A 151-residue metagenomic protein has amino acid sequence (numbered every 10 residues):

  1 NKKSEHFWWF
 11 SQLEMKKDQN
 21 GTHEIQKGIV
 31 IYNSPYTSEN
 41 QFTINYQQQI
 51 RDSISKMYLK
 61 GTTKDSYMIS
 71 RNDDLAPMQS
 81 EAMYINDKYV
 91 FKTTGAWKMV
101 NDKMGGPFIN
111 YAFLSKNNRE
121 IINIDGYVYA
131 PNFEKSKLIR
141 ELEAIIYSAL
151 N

Functional and structural regions predicted by a protein language model:
N1, R119-N151: Surface-exposed amphipathic alpha-helical segments
K2-K60: Secretory pathway targeting signatures of secreted, lumenal, and periplasmic proteins
E14, S34-T37, A96-M99, G126-N132: Short, flexible beta-strand-to-coil junctions
N20-T22, D102-M104, F133-L138: A short, polar/proline- and glycine-enriched secondary-structure boundary/capping micro-motif
G28, V90-K92, E120-D125: Glycine-rich, often proline-containing surface loops adjacent to acidic residues and nearby aromatics that form
G28-N33, S80, F108, I124: Generic preference for hydrophobic/aromatic residues in regular secondary structure cores
T37, Q47, L59, M68 (+3 more regions): Compositionally biased, intrinsically disordered low-complexity regions enriched in proline and serine
D52-N118: Signature of long, low-cysteine stretches enriched in small and polar/charged residues
